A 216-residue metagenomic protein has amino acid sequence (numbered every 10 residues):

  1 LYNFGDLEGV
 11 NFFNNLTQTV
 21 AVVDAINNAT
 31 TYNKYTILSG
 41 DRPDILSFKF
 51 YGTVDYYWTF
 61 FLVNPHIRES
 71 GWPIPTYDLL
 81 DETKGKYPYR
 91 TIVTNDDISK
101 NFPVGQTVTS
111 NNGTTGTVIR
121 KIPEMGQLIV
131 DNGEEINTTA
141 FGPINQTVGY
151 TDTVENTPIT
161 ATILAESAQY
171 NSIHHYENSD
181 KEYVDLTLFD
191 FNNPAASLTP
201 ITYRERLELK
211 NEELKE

Functional and structural regions predicted by a protein language model:
L1-E216: Cell-surface/extracellular proteins and modules involved in cell-wall/glycan interaction or trafficking/anchoring
